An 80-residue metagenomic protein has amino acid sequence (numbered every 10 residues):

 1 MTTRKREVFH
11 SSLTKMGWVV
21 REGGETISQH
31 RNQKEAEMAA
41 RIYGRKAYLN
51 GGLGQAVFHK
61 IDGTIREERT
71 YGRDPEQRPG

Functional and structural regions predicted by a protein language model:
T2-R4, K60-G80: A cross-kingdom feature marking charged/low-complexity
T2-T26: Short aromatic-glycine-(Arg/Gly/Cys) micro-motifs in beta-strand/loop hairpins
H10, H30, H59: Histidine-centered active-site/metal-ligand motif
G23, N32, T70: Surface loops and adjacent helix of pleckstrin homology
E25-S28, R73: Short, surface-exposed beta-strand-loop junctions and turns on beta-sheet-rich folds
S28-Q29, E67: A sequence-level detector of short linear motifs
R31-L49: A short, charged, amphipathic alpha-helix used as a generic interaction element across diverse proteins
L49-K60: A short amphipathic beta-strand at an alpha->beta junction
